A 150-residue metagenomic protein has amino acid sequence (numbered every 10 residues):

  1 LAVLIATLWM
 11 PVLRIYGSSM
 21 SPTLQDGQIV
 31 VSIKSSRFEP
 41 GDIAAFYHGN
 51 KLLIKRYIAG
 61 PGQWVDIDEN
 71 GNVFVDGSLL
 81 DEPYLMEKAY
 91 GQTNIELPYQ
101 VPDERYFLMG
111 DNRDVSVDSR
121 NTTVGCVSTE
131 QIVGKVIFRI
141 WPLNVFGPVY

Functional and structural regions predicted by a protein language model:
L1-W9: Hydrophobic membrane-insertion alpha-helices, especially the h-region of bacterial N-terminal signal peptides
L8-R14, P22-Y150: Soluble "head" domains of membrane/secretory-pathway proteins
